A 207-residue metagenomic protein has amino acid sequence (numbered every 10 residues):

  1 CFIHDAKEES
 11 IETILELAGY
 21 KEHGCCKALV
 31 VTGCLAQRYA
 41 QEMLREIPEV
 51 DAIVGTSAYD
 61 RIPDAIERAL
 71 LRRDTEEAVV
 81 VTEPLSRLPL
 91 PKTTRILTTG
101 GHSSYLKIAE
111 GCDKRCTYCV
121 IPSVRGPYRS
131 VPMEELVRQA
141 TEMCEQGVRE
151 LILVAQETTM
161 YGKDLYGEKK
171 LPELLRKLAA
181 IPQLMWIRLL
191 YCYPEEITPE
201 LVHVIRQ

Functional and structural regions predicted by a protein language model:
C1-Y161: Proteins enriched for Cys/Gly/acidic motifs involved in redox and nucleic-acid/cofactor modification
L29, G33, R38, E145-Q207: Conserved SAM/AdoMet-binding glycine-rich loop
